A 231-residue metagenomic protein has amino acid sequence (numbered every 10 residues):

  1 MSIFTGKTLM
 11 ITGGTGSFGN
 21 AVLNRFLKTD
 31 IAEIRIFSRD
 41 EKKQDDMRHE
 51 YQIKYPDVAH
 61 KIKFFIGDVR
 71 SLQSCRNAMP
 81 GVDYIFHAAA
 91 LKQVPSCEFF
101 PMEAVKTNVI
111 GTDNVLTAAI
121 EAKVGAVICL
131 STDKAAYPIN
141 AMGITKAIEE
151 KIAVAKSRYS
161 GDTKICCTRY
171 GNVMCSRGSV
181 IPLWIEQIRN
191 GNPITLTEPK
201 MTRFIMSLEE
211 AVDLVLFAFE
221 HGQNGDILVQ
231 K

Functional and structural regions predicted by a protein language model:
K7-T29: N-terminal Rossmann NAD(P)H-binding glycine-rich loop of SDR-like oxidoreductase domains
T12, M79-A88, C129: Rossmann-fold scaffold of SDR-type NAD(P)-dependent oxidoreductases
D30-D46: Conserved glycine-rich Rossmann-like NAD(P)H-binding loop of the short-chain dehydrogenase/reductase
S38, F65-I66, K106, E198: Conserved residues in the N-terminal Rossmann fold of short-chain dehydrogenase/reductase
D40, E50, D133: Residues in the short beta-alpha loop(s) of Rossmann-like NAD(P)-binding domains
D57, K63-Y84: Conserved Rossmann-fold cofactor-binding substructure of NAD(P)-dependent oxidoreductases
H87, L91-K151, A155, I165: Conserved Rossmann-fold NAD(P)-dependent oxidoreductase catalytic core, especially the SDR/UDP-sugar
A141-G143, A147-L228: NAD(P)-dependent short-chain dehydrogenase/reductase
